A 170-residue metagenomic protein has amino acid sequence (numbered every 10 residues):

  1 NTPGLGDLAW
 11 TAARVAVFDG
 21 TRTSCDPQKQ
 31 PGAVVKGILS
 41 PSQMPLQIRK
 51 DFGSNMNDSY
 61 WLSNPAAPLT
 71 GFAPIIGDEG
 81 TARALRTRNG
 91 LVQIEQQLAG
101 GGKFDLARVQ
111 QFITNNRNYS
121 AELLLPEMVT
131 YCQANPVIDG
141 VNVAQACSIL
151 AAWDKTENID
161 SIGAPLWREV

Functional and structural regions predicted by a protein language model:
T2-V170: Long, compositionally biased non-active-site segments enriched in small/hydrophobic residues and glycine
